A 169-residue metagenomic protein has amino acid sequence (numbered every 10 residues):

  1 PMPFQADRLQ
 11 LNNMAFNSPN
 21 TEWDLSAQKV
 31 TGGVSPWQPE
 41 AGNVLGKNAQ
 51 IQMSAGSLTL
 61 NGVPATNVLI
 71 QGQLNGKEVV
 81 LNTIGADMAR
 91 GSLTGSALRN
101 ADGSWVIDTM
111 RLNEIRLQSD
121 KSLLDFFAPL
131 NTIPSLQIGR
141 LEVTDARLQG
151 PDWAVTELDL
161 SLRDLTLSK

Functional and structural regions predicted by a protein language model:
P1-V68, L74-K77, G91, S96-K169: Membrane-proximal interfacial segments on either side of biological membranes
V79-L81: Repeated loop/turn-to-beta-strand initiation elements of outer-membrane beta-barrel proteins
